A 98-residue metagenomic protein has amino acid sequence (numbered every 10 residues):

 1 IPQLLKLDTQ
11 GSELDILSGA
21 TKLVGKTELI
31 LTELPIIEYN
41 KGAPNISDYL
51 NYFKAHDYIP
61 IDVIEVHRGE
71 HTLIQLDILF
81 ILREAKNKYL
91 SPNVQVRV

Functional and structural regions predicted by a protein language model:
I1-V98: Conserved acidic-Pro-Pro-aromatic motif
